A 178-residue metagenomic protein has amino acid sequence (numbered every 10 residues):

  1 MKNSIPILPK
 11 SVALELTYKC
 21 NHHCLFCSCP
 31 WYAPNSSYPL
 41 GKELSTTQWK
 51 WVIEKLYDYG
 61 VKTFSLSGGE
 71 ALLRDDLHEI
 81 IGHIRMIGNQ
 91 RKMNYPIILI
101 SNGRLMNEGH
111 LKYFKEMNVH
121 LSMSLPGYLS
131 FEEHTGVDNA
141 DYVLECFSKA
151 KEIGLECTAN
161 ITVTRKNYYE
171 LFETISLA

Functional and structural regions predicted by a protein language model:
S4-T46: Canonical Radical SAM [4Fe-4S] cluster-binding loop centered on the CxxxCxxC motif and its immediate flanking residues
L16, G68-G69: Short acidic donor-binding/metal-coordinating loop in glycosyltransferase active sites
Y32-A33, E70-L72: Short active-site-proximal "capping" loops at secondary-structure junctions
T46-S67, R74-A178: Radical SAM/AdoMet-radical enzyme domain recognition
